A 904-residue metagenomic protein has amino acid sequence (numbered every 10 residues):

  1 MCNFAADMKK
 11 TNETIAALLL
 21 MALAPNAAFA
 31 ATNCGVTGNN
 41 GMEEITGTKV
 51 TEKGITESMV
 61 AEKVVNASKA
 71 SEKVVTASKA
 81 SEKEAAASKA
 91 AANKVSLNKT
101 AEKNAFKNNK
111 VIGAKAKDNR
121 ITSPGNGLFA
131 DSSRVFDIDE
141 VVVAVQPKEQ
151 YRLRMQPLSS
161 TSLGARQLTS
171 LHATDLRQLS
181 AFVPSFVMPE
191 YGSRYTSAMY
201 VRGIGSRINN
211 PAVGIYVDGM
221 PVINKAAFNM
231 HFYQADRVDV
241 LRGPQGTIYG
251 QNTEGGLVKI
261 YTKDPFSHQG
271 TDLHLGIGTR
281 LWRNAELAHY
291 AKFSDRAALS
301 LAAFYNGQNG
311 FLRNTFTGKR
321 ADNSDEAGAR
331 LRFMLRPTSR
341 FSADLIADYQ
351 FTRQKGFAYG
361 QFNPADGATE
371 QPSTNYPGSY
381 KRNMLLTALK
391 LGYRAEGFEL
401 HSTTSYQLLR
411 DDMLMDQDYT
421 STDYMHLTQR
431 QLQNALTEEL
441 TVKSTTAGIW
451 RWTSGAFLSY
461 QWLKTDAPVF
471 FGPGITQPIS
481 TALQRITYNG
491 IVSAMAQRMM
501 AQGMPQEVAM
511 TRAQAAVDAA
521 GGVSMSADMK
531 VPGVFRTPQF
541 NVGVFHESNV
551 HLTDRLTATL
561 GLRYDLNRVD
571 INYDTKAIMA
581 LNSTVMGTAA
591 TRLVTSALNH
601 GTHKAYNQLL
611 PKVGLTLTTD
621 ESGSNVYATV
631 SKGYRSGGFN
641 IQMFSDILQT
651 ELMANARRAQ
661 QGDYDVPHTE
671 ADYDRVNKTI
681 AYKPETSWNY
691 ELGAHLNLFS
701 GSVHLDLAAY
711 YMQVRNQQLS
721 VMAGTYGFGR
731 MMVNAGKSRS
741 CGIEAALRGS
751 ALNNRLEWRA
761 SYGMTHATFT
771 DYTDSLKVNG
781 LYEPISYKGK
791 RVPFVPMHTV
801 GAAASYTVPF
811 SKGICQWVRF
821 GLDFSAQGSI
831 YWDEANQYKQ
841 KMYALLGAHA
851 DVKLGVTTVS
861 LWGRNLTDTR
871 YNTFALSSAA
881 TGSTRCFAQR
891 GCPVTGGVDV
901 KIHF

Functional and structural regions predicted by a protein language model:
N119-G125, D131, V135-L171, T196-A198 (+1 more regions): N-terminal periplasmic "start-of-domain" segments of outer-membrane beta-barrel proteins
L176-L179, A198-G203, Y216, R237-V240 (+2 more regions): N-terminal periplasmic accessory domains that precede and gate Gram-negative outer-membrane beta-barrel machines
D218-P244: Short acidic/polar hinge/loop motifs at secondary-structure boundaries that mediate gating or recognition
G270-D272, I277-Q308, L312, F316-Q354 (+8 more regions): Transmembrane beta-barrel wall of Gram-negative outer-membrane proteins
R313-K319, F357-S373, D418-M425, P468-P532 (+5 more regions): Solvent-exposed loop segments that connect transmembrane elements
K390-M415, N625-T629, Q642, L648-V733 (+3 more regions): Membrane-embedded beta-barrel scaffold of Gram-negative outer-membrane proteins
K443, T453, F457-S459, D554-A558 (+4 more regions): Gram-negative outer-membrane beta-barrel transporters
L463, T476, Y634, R755 (+2 more regions): C-terminal beta-signal and adjacent terminal beta-strands/loops of Gram-negative outer-membrane beta-barrel proteins
